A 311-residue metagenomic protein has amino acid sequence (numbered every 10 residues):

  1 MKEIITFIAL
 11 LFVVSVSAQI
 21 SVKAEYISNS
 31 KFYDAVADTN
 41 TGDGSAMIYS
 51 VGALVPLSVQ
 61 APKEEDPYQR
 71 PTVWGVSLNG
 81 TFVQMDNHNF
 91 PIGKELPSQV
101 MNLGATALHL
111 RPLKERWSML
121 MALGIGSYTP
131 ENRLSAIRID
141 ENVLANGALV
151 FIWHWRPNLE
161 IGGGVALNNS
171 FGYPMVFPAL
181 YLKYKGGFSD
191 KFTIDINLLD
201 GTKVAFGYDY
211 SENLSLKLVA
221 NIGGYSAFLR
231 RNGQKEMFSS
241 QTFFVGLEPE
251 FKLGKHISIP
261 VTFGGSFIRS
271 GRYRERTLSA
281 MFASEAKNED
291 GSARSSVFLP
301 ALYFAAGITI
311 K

Functional and structural regions predicted by a protein language model:
Q19-N89, T309-K311: Short glycine/proline- and aromatic-enriched beta-strand/turn motifs that initiate or cap beta-hairpins
I20, Q60-K63, E115-M119, P157-G162 (+3 more regions): Repeated loop/turn-to-beta-strand initiation elements of outer-membrane beta-barrel proteins
V22-A24, W74-L78, L120-L123, I161-G163 (+4 more regions): Membrane-embedded beta-strand positions of outer-membrane beta-barrel proteins
A24-S30, L78-D86, I125-E131, V165-F171 (+5 more regions): Transmembrane beta-strands of outer-membrane beta-barrel pores
F32, L198-S279, S284, E289-F304: Outer-membrane beta-barrel translocator/channel fold
D43-Y49, P97-L103, I139-A145, P174-P178 (+3 more regions): Residues that define the transmembrane beta-barrel architecture of outer-membrane proteins
V51, A179-G187, P249, S296-K311: Outer-membrane beta-barrel "beta-signal"
V55-V59, H109-R111, F151-W153, Y184-G186 (+5 more regions): Residue-level signature of outer-membrane beta-barrel architecture
